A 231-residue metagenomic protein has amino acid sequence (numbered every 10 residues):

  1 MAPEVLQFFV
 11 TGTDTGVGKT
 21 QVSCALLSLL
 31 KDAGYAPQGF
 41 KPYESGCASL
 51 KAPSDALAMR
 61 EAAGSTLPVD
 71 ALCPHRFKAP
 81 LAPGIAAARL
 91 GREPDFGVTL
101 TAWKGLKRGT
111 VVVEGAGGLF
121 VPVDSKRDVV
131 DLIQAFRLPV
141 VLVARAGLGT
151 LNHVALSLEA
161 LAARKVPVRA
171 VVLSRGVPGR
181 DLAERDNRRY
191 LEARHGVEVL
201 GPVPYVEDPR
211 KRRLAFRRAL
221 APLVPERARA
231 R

Functional and structural regions predicted by a protein language model:
A2, E159-R231: C-terminal lobe/tail of nucleotide-utilizing enzymes
P3-Q7, Q21-E93, A102-G105: N-terminal phosphate/diphosphate-binding loop that engages ATP/GTP or pyrophosphate donors across diverse enzyme folds
V10-T11: Hydrophobic anchor at the beta1->P-loop junction of P-loop NTPases
V17-G18: Conserved glycine(s) of the Walker
K41, V141-A144, R169-R175: Short internal beta-strands
A82-V123, V130: Phosphate-binding/switch loop-helix module in NTP-utilizing enzymes
D124-G147: Inter-motif core of Ras-like GTPase G domains
S125-L132, A155-L158, A183-R189: Charged helix-capping and loop-helix junction motifs
